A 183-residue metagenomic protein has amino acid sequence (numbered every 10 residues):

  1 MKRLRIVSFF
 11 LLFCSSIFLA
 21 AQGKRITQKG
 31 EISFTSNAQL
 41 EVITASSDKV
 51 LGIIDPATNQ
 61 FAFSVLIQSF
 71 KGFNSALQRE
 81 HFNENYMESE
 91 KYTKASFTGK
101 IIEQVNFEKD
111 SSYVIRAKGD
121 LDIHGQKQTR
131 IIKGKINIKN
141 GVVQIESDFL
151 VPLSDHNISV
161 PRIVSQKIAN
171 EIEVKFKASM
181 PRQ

Functional and structural regions predicted by a protein language model:
M1-K24: Bacterial Sec-dependent N-terminal signal peptides
A21-Q183: Low-complexity, acidic/polar, glycine-enriched regions of mature
